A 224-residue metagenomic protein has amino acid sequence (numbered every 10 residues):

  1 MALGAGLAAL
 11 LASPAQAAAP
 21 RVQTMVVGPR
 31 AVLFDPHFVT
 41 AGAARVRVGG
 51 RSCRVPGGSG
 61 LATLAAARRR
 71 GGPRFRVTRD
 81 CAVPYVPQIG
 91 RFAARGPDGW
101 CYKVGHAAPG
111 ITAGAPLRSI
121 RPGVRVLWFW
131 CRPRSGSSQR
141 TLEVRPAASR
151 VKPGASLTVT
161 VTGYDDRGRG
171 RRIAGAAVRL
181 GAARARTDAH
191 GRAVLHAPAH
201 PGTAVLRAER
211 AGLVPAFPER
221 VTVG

Functional and structural regions predicted by a protein language model:
M1-A17: Secretory targeting and sorting signals
P14-G224: Ubiquitin-like/PB1-type beta-grasp interaction modules and other compact soluble beta-rich domains
